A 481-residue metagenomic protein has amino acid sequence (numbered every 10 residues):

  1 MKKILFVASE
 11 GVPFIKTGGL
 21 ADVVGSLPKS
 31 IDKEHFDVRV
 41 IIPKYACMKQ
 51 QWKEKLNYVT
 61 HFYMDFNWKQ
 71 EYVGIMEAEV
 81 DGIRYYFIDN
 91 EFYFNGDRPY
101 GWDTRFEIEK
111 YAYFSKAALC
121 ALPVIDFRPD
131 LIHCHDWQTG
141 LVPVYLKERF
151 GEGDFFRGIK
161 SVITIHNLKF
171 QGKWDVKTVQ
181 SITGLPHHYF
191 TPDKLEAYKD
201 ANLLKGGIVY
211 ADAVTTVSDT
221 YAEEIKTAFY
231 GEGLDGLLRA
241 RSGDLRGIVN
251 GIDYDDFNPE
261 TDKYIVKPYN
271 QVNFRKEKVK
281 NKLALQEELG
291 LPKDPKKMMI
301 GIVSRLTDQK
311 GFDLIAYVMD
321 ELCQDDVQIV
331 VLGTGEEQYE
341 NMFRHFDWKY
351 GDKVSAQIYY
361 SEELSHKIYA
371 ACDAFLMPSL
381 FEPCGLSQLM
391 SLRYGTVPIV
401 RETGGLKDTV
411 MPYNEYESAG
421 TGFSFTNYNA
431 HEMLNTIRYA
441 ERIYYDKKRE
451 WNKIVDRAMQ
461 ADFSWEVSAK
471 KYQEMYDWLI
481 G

Functional and structural regions predicted by a protein language model:
M1-G481: Catalytic cores of nucleotide-sugar-dependent glycosyltransferases that transfer UDP/GDP/TDP-activated
